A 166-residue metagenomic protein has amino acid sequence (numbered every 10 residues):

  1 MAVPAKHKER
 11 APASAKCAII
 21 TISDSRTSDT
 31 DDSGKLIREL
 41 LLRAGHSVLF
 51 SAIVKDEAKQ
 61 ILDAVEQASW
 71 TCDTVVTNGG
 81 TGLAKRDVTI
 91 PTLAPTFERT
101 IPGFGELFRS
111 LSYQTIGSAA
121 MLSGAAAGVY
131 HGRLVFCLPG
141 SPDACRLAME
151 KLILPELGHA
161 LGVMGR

Functional and structural regions predicted by a protein language model:
M1-R166: Non-catalytic beta/alpha edge segments that cap or flank active sites
